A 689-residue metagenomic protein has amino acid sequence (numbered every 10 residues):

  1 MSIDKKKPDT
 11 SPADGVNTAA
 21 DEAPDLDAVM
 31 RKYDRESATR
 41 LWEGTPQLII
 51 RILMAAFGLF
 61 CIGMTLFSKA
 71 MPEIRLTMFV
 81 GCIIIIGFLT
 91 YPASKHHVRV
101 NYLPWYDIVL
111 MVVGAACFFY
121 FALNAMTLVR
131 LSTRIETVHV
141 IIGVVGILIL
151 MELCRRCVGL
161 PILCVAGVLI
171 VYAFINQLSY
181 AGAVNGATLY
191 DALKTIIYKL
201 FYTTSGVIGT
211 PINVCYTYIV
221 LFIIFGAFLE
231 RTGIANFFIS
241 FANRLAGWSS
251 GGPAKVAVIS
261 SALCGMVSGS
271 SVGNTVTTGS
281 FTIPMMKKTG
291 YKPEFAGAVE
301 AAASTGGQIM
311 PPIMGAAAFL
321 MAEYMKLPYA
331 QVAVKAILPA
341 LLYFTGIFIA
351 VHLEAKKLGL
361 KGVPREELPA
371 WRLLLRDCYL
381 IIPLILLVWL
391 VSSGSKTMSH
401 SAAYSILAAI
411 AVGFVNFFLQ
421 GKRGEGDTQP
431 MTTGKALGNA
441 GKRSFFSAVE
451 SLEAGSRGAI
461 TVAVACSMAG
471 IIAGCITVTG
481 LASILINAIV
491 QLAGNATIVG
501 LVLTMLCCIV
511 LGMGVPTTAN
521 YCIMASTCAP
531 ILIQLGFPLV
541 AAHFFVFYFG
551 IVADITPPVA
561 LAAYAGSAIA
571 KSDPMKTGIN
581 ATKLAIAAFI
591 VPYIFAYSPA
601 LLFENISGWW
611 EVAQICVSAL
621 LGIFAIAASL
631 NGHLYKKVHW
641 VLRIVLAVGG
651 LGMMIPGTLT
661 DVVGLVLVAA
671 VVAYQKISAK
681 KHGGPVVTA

Functional and structural regions predicted by a protein language model:
M1-R130, V140-V144: Conserved, well-structured core domains of diverse proteins
K7-L48, M54, V334-G458, L561-L651 (+1 more regions): Long, contiguous bundles of hydrophobic transmembrane helices that form the permeation core of multi-pass
T39, M64-K69, Y91-N101, T127-L128 (+4 more regions): Membrane-water interface regions at transmembrane-helix termini and the short interhelical loops of multi-pass membrane
A125-T133, I476-Q491, P599-W609: Membrane-interface helix termini and inter-helical loops of multi-pass transporters
E136-I141, S205-Y218, R244-A257, T289-F295 (+6 more regions): Membrane-interfacial loop-to-helix junctions in multi-pass transporters
E152, C157, G167-G182, G186-N236 (+5 more regions): Core transmembrane alpha-helical segments of multi-pass membrane transporters/permeases
F225-E230, S261-S270, A302-Q308, A469-A473 (+3 more regions): Transmembrane alpha-helix interface/packing and boundary motifs in multi-pass membrane proteins, characterized by
I239-G307, I313-L320, K326, T517-F549 (+1 more regions): Hydrophobic transmembrane alpha-helices that form the pore/transport pathway of multi-pass ion and small-solute
